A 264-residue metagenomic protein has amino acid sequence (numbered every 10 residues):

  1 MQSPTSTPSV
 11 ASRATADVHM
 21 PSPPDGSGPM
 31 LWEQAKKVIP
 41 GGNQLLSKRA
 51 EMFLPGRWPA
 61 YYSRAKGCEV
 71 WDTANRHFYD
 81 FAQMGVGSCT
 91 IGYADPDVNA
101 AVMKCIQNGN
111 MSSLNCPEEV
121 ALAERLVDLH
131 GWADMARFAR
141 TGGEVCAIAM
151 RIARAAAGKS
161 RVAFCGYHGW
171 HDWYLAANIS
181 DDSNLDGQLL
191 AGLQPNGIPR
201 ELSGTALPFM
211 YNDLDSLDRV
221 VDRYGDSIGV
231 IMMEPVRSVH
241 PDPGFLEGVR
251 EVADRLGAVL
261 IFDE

Functional and structural regions predicted by a protein language model:
M1-A11: N-terminal acidic, proline/glycine-rich, low-complexity intrinsically disordered segments
T15-R64: Active-site-adjacent loop/helix segments that line or gate small-molecule/cofactor pockets in enzymes
G42, N75, V102, L126 (+4 more regions): Buried hydrophobic positions in well-ordered alpha/beta secondary-structure cores of metabolic enzymes
P59-Q83: Active-site and channel-lining beta-strand-loop segments that bind or position nucleotide-derived/phosphorylated
H77-K159: Glycine-rich loop-to-alpha-helix module at the N-terminal edge of alpha/beta enzyme cores
Y79-Q83, G229-P235: Short beta-strands and strand-loop turn motifs
A121-G229, R250: PLP-dependent aspartate aminotransferase-fold enzymes
S216-V220, M233-V259: Active-site core of PLP-dependent enzymes with the aminotransferase class I/II
